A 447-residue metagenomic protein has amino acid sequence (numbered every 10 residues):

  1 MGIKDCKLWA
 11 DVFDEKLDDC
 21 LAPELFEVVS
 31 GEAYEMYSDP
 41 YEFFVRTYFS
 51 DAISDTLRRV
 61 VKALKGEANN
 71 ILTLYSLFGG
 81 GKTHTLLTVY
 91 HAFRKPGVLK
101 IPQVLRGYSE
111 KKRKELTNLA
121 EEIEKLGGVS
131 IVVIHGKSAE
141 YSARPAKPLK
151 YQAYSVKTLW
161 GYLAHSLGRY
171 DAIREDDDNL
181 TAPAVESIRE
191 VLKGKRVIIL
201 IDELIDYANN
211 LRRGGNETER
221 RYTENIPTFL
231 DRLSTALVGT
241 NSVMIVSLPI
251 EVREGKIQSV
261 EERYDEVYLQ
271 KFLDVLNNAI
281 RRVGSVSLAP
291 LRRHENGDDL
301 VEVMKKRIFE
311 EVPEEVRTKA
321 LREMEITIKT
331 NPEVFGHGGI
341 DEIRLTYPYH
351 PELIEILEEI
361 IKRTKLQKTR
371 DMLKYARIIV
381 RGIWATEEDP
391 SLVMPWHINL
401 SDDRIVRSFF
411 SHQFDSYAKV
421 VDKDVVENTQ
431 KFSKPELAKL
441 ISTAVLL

Functional and structural regions predicted by a protein language model:
M1-G80, L87, H91-F93, E266-A289 (+1 more regions): Walker A/P-loop-proximal flanking segment of P-loop NTPase domains
E32-M36, V60, A68, F93 (+3 more regions): Phosphate-handling catalytic cores of nucleic-acid transaction enzymes
Y41-F44, L72-L77, H84-E175, V185-E186 (+2 more regions): P-loop NTPase motor core
V133-I134, I198-D202, T228-D231, T235 (+1 more regions): Structural recognition of the conserved hydrophobic beta-strand(s) that form the central parallel beta-sheet of P-loop
H135, V191-T223: Conserved P-loop NTPase "ATPase switch" module shared by AAA+ and STAND
K147-S155, R212-E224, V260-E261: Flexible beta-alpha connector loops of hexameric P-loop NTPases
S166, V185-K193, E219-M244, K271-A289 (+1 more regions): Substrate-engagement module of ASCE P-loop NTPases
R213-G214, V243-M244, E314-T443, L447: C-terminal helical "lid" subdomain and adjoining coupling/linker elements of P-loop NTPases
